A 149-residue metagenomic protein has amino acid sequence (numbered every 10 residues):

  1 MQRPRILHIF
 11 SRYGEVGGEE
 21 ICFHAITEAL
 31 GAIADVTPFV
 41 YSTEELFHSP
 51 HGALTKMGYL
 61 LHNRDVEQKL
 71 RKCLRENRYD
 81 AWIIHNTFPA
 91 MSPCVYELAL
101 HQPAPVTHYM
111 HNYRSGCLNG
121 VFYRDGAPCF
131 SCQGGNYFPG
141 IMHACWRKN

Functional and structural regions predicted by a protein language model:
M1-E44, R75-N77, V95-P105: N-terminal subdomain of nucleotide-sugar transferases
H8, K72-M91, P105-H111: Short N-terminal targeting/anchoring amphipathic segment
Y13, T43-L46, P89, Y113-S115: Residue-level marker for beta-strand->alpha-helix junctions and adjacent short loops that shape enzyme
V16, S92-P93, G116-C117: Glycine/Thr-rich phosphate-binding loops of Rossmann-like dinucleotide-binding domains
F23, V66, M91-S92: Amphipathic coiled-coil/heptad-repeat helices and related helical stalk/stem segments that mediate oligomerization
S42-C73, I84-N86, W146-N149: A short, charged, and often flexible helix/loop element on the N-terminal side of the glycosyltransferase catalytic
S49-A53, M110-N149: Acceptor-binding helix/loop patch of EC 2.4 sugar-transfer enzymes, predominantly nucleotide-sugar-dependent
